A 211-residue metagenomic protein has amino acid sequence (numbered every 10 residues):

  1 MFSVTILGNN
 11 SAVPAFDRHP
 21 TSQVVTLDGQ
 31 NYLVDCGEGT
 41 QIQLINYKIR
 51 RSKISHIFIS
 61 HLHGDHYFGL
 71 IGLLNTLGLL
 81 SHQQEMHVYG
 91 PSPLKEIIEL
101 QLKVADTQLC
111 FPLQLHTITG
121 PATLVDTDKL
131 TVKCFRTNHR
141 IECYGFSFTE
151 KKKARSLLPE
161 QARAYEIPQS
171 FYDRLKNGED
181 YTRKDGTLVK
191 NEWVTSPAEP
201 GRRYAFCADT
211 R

Functional and structural regions predicted by a protein language model:
M1-I49, E85, F146-F148, R155 (+2 more regions): Conserved beta-strand hairpin/beta-sheet module of binuclear metal-dependent hydrolase folds, prominently
V4, L113-L115, V132: Generic structural signal for residues in well-ordered beta-strands
L7, P121-D126: Local beta-strand/beta-hairpin segments that build beta-sheet-rich folds
E38-Y89, T117-T119: Active-site metal-binding motif and surrounding structural segment of the metallo-beta-lactamase
I49-S52, F111, D128-L130: Structured loop/turn residues at beta-strand edges in well-structured enzyme cores
H82-M86, P91-T119: Active-site neighborhood of divalent metal-dependent phosphoester bond hydrolases
L130-F206, T210-R211: Active-site-proximal loop/helix segment associated with metal-binding centers of metalloenzymes
